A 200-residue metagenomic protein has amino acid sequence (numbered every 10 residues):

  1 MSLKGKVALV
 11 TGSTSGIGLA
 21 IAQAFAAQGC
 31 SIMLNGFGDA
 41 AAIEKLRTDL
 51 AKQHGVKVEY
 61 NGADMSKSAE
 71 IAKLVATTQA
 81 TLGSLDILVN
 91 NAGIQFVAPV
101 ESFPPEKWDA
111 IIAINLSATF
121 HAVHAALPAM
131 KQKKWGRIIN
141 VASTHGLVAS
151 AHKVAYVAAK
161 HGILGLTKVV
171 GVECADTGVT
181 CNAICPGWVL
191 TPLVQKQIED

Functional and structural regions predicted by a protein language model:
V7, T14-S15: Conserved glycine-rich cofactor-binding loop
Q28-K45: Conserved glycine-rich Rossmann-like NAD(P)H-binding loop of the short-chain dehydrogenase/reductase
A40, G62-L74, P105: The beta1-alpha1 cofactor-binding region of Rossmann-like NAD(H)/NADP(H)-dependent oxidoreductases
P99-V100, P104-I112: Substrate-binding pocket helix/loop in short-chain dehydrogenase/reductase
V123, A159, T167: Active-site helix of classical SDR
P128, V172-E173: Alpha-helical segment proximal to the catalytic Tyr-Lys
S143: Residue(s) in the substrate-gating loop at a strand-loop-helix junction that position the organic substrate next
